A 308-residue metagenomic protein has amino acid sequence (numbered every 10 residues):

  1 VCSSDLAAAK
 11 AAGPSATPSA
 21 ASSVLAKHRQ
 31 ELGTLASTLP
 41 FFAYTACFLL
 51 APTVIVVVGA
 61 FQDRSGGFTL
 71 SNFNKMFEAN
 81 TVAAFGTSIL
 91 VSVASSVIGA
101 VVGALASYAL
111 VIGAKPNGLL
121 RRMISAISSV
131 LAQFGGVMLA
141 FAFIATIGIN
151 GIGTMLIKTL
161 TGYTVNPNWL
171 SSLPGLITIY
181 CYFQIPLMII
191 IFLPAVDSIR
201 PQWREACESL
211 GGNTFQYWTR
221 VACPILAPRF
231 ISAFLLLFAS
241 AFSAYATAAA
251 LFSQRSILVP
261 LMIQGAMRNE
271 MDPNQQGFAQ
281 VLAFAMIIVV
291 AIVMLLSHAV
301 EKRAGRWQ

Functional and structural regions predicted by a protein language model:
V1-S3: Short, small-residue-biased leader/transition segments that mark boundaries at the very start of proteins
A7, A36-S37, I55, G59 (+5 more regions): C-terminal transmembrane helix and the adjacent membrane-cytosol boundary/short C-terminal tail of inner/organellar
K27, L70, A140-C181, L251-R255: Membrane-interfacial helix termini and adjacent extracytoplasmic/periplasmic loops of multi-pass transporters
R29-Q30, K75-N80, A249-A299, G305: Interhelical loop and adjacent transmembrane-helix boundary motif in polytopic membrane transport permeases
L39-F48, M188-F192, R200-P201, G212-A244 (+1 more regions): Transmembrane alpha-helices
A43-T81, T146, A249-Q254, Q308: Short membrane-interfacial helix/loop motifs at transmembrane-helix boundaries
P52-V56, M188, R229-Q264: Non-cytoplasmic
S95-S128, A145, H298-K302: Transmembrane-helix boundary motif in ABC transporter permease subunits
